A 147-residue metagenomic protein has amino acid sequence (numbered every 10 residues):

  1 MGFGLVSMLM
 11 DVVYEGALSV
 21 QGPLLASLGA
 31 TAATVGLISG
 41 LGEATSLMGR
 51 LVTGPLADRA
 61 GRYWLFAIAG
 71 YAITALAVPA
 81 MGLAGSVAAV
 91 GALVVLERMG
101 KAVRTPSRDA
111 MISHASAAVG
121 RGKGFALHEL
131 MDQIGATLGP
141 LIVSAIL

Functional and structural regions predicted by a protein language model:
M1-E43: Helix-loop boundary and gating motifs at the non-cytosolic
P23, S27, L138-L147: Transmembrane alpha-helix termini and helix-breaking/packing motifs in multi-pass membrane transporters
L37-P55: Central cavity-lining transmembrane alpha-helices of secondary-active solute carriers, predominantly the Major
G49-R62, L147: Helix-to-loop junctions at the C-terminal end of transmembrane segments in multipass secondary transporters
L65-P79: Structural signature of the two symmetry-related core transmembrane helices
A80-L93: Helix-loop junctions at membrane interfaces in 12-TM secondary transporters
L93-D132: Cytoplasmic helix-loop-helix junction between adjacent transmembrane helices in 12-TM secondary transporters
